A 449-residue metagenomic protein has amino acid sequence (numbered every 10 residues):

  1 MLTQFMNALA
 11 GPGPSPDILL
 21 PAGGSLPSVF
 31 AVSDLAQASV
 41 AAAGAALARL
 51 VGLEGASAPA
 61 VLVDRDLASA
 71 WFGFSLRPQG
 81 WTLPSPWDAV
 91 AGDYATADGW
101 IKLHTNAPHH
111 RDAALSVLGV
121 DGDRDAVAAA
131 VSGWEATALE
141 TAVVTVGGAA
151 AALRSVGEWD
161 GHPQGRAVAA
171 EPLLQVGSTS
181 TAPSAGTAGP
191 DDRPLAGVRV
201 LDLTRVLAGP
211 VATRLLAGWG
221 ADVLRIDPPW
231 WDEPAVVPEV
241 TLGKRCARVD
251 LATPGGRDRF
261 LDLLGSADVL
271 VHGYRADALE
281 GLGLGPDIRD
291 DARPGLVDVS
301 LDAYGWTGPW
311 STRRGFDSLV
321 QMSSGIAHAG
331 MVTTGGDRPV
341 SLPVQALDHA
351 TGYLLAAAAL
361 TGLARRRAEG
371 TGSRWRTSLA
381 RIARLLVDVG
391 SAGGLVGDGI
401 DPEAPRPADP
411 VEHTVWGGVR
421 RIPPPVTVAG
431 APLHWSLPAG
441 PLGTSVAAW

Functional and structural regions predicted by a protein language model:
M1-W230, L261-S266, I288-G305, A327-T334 (+3 more regions): Acyl-CoA thioester-binding alpha/beta core of soluble enzymes
R205, L251, R275-A276, D302-A303 (+1 more regions): Short glycine-/small-residue-rich Rossmann-like dinucleotide-binding loops
A217-A252: PLP-dependent aminotransferase-like
R245-D291: A structured beta-alpha segment of the ubiquitous adenosine-cofactor-binding alpha/beta core
A247, D258, S318-M322, Y353 (+2 more regions): Feature representing long, continuous alpha-helical segments
G285-D291, A303, R313-Q321: Glycine-rich beta-alpha-beta "Rossmann" dinucleotide-binding loop(s) and their flanking helix/strand
G308-V344: Rossmann-fold dinucleotide-binding core
